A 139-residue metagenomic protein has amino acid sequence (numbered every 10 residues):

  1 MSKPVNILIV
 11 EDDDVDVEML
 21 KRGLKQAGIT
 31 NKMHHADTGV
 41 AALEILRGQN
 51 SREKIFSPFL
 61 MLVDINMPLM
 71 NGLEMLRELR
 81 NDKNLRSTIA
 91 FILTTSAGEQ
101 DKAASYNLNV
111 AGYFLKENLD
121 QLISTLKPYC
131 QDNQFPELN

Functional and structural regions predicted by a protein language model:
V5-K25, M61: Conserved acidic segment of CheY-like receiver
R22, E74, S96-Y113, D120 (+1 more regions): Alpha4 helix (beta4-alpha4-beta5 surface) of REC/receiver domains from two-component response regulators
H35-G48, G72: Helix N-cap/capping motif at the beta->alpha junctions
E44, L73-R86: Short amphipathic alpha-helix used as the core "switch/output" element in two-component signaling
K54-L62: Active-site beta3 strand of CheY-like receiver
L60, S87-A97: A short, hydrophobic beta-strand element within the central beta-sheet of small alpha/beta folds
I65-M67: Receiver (REC) domain active-site loop signature in two-component systems and cognate sites in sensor histidine kinases
E117-C130, N139: C-terminal output helix
